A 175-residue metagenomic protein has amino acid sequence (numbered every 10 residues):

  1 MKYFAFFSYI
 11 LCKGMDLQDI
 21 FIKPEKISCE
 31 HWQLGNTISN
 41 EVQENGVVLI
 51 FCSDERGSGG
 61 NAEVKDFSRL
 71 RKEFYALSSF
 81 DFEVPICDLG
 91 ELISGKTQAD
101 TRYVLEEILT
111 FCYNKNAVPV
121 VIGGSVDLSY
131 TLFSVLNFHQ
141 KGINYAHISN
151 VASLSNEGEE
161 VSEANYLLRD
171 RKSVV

Functional and structural regions predicted by a protein language model:
Y3-V175: Conserved alpha-helical scaffold segments that buttress catalytic/binding sites
